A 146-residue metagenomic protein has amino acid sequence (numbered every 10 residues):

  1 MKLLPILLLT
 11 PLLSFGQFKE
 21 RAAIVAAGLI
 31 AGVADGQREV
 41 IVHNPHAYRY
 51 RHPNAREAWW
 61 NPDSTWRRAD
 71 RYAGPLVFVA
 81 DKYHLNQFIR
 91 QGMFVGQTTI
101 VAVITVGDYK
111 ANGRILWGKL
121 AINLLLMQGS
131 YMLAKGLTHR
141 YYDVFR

Functional and structural regions predicted by a protein language model:
L3-L13: Sec-dependent N-terminal signal peptides
Q17-R146: Hydrophobic alpha-helical membrane segments
